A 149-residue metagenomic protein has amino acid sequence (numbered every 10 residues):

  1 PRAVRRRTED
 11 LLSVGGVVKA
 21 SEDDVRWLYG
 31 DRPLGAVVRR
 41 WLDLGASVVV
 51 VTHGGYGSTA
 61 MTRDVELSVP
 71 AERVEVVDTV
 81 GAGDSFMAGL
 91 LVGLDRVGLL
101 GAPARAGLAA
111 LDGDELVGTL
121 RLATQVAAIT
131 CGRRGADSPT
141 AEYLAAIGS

Functional and structural regions predicted by a protein language model:
P1-R39, Y56-S58: Conserved beta-alpha-beta core of the PfkB/ribokinase-like small-molecule kinase fold
D31-S149: Conserved phosphate-binding/catalytic region of the ribokinase-like
